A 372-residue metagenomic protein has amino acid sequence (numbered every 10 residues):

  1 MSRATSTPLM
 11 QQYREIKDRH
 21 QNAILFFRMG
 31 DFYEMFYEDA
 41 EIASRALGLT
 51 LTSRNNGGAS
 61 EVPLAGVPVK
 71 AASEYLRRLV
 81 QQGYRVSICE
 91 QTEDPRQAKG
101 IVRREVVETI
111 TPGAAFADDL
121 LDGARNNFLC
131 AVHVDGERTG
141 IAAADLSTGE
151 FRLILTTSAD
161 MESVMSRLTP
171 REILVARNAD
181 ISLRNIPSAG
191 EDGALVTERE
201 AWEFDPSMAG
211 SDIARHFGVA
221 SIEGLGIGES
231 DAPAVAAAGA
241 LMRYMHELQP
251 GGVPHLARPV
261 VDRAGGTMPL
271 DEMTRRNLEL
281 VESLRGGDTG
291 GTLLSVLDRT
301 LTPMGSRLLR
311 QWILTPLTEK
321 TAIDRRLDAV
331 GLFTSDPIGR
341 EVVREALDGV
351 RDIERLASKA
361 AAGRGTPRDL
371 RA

Functional and structural regions predicted by a protein language model:
M1-S335, E341, E345-A361, G365-A372: Charged catalytic and DNA/RNA-contacting regions of genome-maintenance and nucleic-acid-processing enzymes
